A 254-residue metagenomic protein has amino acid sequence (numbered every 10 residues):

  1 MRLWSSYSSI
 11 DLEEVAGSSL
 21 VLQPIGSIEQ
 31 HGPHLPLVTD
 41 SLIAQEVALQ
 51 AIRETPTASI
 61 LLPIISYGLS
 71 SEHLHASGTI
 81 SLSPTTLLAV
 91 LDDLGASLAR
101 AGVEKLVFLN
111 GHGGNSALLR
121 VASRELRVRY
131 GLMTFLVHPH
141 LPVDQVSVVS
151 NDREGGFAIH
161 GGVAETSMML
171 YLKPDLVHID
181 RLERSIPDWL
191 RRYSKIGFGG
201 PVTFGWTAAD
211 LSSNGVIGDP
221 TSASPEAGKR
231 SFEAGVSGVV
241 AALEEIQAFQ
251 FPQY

Functional and structural regions predicted by a protein language model:
M1-V107, G113-Y254: Extended, histidine- and acidic-residue-enriched regions that form the cofactor-binding/catalytic faces
